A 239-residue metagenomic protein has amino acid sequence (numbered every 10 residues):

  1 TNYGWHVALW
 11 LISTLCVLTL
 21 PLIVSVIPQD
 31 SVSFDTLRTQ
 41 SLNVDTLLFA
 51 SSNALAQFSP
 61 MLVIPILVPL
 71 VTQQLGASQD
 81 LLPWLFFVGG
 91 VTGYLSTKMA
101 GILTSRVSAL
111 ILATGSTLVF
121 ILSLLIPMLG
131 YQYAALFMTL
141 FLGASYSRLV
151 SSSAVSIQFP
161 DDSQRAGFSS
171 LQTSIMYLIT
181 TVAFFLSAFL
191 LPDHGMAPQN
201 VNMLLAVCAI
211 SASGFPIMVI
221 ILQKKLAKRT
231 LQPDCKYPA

Functional and structural regions predicted by a protein language model:
N2-S13, F189-S213: A membrane-interface helix-boundary motif in multi-pass transporters
S13-V32, M218-L222: C-terminal membrane-cytosol helix-exit motif in multi-pass small-molecule transporters
V26-L55: Juxtamembrane intracellular "pre-TM" segments in multi-pass secondary transporters
T46-F86: Extracytoplasmic gate region of multi-pass secondary transporters
L95-S108, L191: Helix-to-loop junctions at the C-terminal end of transmembrane segments in multipass secondary transporters
S108-S152: C-terminal transmembrane helical hairpin of 12-TM major facilitator-type secondary transporters
D162-G195: A late C-terminal transmembrane helix in Major Facilitator Superfamily
I221-A239: Intrinsic disorder in cytosolic terminal tails and internal cytosolic loops of multi-pass membrane transporters
